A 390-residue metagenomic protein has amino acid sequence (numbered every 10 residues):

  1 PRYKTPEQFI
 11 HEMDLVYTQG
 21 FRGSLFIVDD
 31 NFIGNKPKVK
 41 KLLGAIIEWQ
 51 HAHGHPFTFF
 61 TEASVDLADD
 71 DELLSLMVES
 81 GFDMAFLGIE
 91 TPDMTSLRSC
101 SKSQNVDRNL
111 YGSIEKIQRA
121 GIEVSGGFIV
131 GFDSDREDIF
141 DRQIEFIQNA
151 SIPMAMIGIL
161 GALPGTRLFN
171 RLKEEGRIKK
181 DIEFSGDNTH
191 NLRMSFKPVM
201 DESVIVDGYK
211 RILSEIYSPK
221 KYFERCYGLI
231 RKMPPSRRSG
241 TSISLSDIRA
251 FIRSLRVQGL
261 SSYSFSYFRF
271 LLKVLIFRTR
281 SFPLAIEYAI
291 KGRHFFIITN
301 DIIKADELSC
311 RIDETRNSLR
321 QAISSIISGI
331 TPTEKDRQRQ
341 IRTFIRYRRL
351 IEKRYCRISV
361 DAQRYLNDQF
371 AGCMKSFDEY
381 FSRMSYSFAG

Functional and structural regions predicted by a protein language model:
P1-S125, V130-E145, D181: Radical SAM [4Fe-4S] cluster-binding motif and immediate context
L25, T58, S125, P153-G158 (+1 more regions): Acidic/polar loop patches that form or flank catalytic/metal-binding clefts of enzymes that bind anionic ligands
K36-P37, T95-C100, V130-D138, A150-E202 (+1 more regions): Flexible glycine/acidic-rich beta-alpha junction loops that bind and position SAM and/or redox cofactors in anaerobic
E183, T189-G390: Radical SAM enzyme core and accessory elements
